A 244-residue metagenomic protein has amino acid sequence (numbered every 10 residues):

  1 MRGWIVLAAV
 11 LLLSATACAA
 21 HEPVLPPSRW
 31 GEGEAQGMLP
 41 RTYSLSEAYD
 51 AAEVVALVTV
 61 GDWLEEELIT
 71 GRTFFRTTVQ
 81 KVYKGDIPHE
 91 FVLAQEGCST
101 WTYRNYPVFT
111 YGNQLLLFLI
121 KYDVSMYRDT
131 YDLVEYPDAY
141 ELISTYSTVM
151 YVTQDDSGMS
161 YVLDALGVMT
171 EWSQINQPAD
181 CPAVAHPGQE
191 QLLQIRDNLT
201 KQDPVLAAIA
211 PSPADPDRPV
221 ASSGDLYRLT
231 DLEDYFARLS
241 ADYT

Functional and structural regions predicted by a protein language model:
M1-A9: Positively charged n-region of N-terminal signal peptides that target proteins for export
A15-A17: C-terminal motif of bacterial Sec signal peptides marking the signal peptidase cleavage site
A19-P27, T102-T244: Netrin-like (NTR/C345C) domain of secreted extracellular proteins
E32-A52: Short boundary/loop segments of OB/S1/cold-shock single-stranded nucleic-acid-binding domains
Y49-D50, I69, G85-I87, V108-Y111: Extracellular/periplasmic catalytic domains that process cell-envelope and extracellular macromolecules
A51-K81: Structural detector for short beta-strands of small beta-barrel domains
W63-E66, V82-G85, C98-W101, Y122-M126: Solvent-exposed loop/turn segments at secondary-structure junctions within structured extracellular/periplasmic domains
P88-Y106: Beta-strand/loop nucleic-acid-binding surfaces
